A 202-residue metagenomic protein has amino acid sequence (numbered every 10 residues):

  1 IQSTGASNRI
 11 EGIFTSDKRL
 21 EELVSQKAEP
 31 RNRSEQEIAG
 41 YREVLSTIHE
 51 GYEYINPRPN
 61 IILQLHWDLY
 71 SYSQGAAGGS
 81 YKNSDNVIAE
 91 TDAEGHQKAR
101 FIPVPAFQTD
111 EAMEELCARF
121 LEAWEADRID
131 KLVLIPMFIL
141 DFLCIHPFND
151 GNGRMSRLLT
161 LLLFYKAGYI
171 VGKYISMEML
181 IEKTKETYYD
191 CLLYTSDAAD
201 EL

Functional and structural regions predicted by a protein language model:
I1-S196, L202: FIC/Doc superfamily catalytic core
